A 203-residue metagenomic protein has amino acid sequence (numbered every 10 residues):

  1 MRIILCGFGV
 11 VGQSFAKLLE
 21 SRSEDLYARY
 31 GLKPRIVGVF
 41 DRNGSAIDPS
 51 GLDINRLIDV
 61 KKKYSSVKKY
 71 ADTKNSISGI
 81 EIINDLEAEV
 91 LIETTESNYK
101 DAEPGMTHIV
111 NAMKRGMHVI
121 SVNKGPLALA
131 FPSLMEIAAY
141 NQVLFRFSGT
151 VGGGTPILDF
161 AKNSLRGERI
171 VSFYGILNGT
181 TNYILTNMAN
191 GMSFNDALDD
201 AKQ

Functional and structural regions predicted by a protein language model:
M1-K114: N-terminal glycine-/serine-/threonine-rich beta1-alpha1-beta2 phosphate-ribose binding loop of Rossmann-like
F15-K17, D48-I54, F131-L134, P156-K162 (+1 more regions): Short acidic, glycine/serine/threonine-rich loops at helix termini
A16, E20, I109-M113, M135-A139 (+5 more regions): Short, well-ordered alpha-helical packing segments
R29-L32, I83-D85, A138, S164-E168 (+1 more regions): Solvent-exposed alpha-helices and their adjacent loops that cap or buttress functional pockets in soluble metabolic
V37-G38, E89-V90, M117-I120, V143-F145 (+2 more regions): Structural motif
I54-I58, A138-Y140, N163-R166, G191: Short, hinge-like loop/turn segments at secondary-structure boundaries
E96-R115, V122-K162: Rossmann-fold NAD(P)-binding glycine/threonine-rich loop
L144-Q203: Core active-site phosphate/anionic-ligand binding loop and the adjoining beta-turn-alpha structural block in enzyme
